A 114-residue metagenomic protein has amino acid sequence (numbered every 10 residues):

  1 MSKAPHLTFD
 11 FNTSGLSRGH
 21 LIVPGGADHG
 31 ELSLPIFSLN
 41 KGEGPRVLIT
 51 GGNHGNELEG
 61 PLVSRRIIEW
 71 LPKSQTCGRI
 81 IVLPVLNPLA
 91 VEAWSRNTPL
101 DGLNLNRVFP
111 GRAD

Functional and structural regions predicted by a protein language model:
M1-D114: Structured catalytic-domain cores with a bias toward divalent-metal coordination
